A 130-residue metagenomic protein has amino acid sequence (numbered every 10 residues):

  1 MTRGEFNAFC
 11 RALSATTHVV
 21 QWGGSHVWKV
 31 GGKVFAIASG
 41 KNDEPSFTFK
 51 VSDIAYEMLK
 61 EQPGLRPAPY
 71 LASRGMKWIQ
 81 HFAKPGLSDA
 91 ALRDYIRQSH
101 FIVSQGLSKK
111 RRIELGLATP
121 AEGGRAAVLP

Functional and structural regions predicted by a protein language model:
M1-P130: Charge-dense, helix-prone N-terminal extensions
